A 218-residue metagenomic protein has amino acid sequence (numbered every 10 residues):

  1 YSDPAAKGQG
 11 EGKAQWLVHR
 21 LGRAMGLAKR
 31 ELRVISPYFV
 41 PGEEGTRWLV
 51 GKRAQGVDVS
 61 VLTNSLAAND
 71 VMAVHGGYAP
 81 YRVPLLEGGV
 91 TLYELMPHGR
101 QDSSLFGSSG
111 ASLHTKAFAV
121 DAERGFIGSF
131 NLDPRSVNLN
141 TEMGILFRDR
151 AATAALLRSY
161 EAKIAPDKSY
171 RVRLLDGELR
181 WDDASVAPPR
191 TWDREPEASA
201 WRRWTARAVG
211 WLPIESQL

Functional and structural regions predicted by a protein language model:
Y1-L218: Charged, low-complexity intrinsically disordered terminal segments
